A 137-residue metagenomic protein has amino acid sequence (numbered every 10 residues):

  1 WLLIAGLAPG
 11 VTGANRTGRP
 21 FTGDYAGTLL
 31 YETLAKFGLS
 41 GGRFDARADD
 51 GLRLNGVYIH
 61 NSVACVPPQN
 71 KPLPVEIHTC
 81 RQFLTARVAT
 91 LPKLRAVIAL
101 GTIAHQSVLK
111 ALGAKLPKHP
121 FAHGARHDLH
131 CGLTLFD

Functional and structural regions predicted by a protein language model:
W1-D137: A polyanion-binding, active-site-adjacent surface
